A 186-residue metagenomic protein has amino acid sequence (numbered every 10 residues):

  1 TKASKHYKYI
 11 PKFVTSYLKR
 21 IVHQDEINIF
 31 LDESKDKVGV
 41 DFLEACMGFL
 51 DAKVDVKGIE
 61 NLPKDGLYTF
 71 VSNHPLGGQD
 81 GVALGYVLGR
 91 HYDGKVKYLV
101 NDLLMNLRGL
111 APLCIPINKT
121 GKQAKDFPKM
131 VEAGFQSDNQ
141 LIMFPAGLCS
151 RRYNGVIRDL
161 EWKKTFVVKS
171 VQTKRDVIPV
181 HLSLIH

Functional and structural regions predicted by a protein language model:
T1-Y68, G81-A83, A111: Membrane-anchoring hydrophobic helices of lipid-metabolizing enzymes
A45-D51, I117-Q123, G155-V156: Short, flexible loop segments at the rims of nucleotide/cofactor-binding pockets, characterized by
G66-H74, V131-H181: Conserved Motif II region of HX4D acyltransferases
L67-K122: Catalytic core of membrane glycerolipid acyltransferases/transacylases, capturing the structured, soluble-facing
G81-A83, G109-P112, D126-F127, A146 (+1 more regions): A short secondary-structure junction signal
L99-N101, P179-L182: Generic beta-sheet signal
H186: Conserved small/polar residues in nucleotide/adenosyl-binding loops
